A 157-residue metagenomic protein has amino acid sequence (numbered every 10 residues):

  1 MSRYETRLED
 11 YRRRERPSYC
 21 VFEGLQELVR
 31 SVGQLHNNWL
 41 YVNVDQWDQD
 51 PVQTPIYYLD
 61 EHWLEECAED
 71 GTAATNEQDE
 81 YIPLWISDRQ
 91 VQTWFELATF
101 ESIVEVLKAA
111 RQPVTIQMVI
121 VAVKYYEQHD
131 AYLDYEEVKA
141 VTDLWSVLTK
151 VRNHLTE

Functional and structural regions predicted by a protein language model:
S2-E80, I86: Extended, charge-biased low-complexity segments that typically form long amphipathic alpha-helices/coiled-coils
R14, L28-L35, V106, A110-P113 (+2 more regions): Surface-exposed polar/charged interaction patches
V21-G24, E96, T115, D143: Helix N-terminus capping/helix-initiation residues
W63-Y135: Amphipathic protein-protein interaction modules
K139-V141: Short amphipathic alpha-helical segments embedded in low-complexity Lys/Glu-rich regions
S146-L155: Eukaryote-specific, cytoplasm-facing alpha-helical/coiled-coil scaffolding segments in long proteins
